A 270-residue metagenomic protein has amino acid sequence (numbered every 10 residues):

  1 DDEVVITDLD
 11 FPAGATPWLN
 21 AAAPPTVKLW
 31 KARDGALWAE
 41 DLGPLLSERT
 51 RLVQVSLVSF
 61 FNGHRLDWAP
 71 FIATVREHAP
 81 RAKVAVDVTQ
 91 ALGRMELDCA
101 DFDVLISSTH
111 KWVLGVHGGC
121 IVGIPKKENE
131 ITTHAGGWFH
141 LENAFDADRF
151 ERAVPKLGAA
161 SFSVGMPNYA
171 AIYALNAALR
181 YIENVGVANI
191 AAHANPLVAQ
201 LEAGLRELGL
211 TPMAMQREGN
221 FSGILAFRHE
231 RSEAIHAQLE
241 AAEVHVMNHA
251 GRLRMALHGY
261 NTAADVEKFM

Functional and structural regions predicted by a protein language model:
D1-P17, T26-R33: Conserved PLP-anchoring active-site segment centered on the Schiff-base-forming lysine
V4, W18, L42, V53-Q54 (+11 more regions): Buried hydrophobic positions in well-ordered alpha/beta secondary-structure cores of metabolic enzymes
V5, A85-D87, I106, M213 (+1 more regions): Structural detector of well-ordered beta-strand residues that form the stable sheet scaffold of enzyme domains
G35-T89, G93: Active-site phosphate-binding strand-loop segment of PLP-dependent enzymes
P44, R231-M270: PLP-dependent enzyme catalytic core of the Aspartate aminotransferase-like
D101-A147: Active-site PLP attachment segment
P155-E202: Structural signature of PLP-dependent enzymes
N195-E202, R206-A242: Conserved PLP-binding catalytic core of the aspartate aminotransferase-like
